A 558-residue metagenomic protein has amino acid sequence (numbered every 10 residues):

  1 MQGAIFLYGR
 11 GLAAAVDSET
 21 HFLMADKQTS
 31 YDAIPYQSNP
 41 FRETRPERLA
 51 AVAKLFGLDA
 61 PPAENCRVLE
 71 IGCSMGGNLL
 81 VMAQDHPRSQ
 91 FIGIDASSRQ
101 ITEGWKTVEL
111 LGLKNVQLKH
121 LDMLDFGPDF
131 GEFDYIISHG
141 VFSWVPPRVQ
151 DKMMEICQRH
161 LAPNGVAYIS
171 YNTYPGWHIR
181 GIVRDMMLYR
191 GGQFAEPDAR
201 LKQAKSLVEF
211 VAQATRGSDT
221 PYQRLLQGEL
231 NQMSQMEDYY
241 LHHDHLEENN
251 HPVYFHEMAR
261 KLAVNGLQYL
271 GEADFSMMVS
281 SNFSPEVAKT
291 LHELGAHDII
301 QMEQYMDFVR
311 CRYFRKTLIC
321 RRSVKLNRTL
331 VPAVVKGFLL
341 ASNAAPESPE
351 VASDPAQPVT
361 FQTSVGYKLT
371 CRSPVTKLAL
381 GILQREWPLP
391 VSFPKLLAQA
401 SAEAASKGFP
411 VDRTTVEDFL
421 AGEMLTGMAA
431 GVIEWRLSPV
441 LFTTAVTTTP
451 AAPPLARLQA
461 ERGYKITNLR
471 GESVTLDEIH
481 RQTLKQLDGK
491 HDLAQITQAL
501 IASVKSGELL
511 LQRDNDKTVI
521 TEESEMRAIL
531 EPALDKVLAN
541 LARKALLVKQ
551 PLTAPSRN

Functional and structural regions predicted by a protein language model:
H21-T44: N-terminal, positively charged/glycine-rich alpha-helical extensions of SAM-dependent methyltransferases
A33, F41-C66: Conserved alpha-helix/loop element of class I SAM-dependent methyltransferases that forms part of the SAM/SAH-binding
E64-S74: Conserved class I S-adenosyl-L-methionine
L80-L124: Class I SAM-dependent methyltransferase SAM/SAH-binding core
G127-I136: A short acidic, Gly/Pro-enriched loop at the edge of an enzyme's catalytic core that lines a small-molecule cofactor
D151-P163: A short glycine-rich, Lys/Arg-flanked "PGG" loop and its adjoining helix->strand segment in the class I
I169-A199, A204-S218: Conserved class I S-adenosyl-L-methionine
S280-S323, L330, T363-N558: Long, charge-rich, low-complexity alpha-helical segments
